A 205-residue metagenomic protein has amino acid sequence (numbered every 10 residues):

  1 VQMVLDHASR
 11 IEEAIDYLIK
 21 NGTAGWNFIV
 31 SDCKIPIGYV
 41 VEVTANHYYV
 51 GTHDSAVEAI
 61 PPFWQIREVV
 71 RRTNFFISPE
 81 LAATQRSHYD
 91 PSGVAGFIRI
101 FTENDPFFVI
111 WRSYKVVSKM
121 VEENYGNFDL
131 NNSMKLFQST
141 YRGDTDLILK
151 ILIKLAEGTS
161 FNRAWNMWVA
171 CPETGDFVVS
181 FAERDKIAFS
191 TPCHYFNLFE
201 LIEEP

Functional and structural regions predicted by a protein language model:
V1-Q2: Conserved short S/T/G-enriched processing/targeting/catalytic segments and their helical context
L5-P205: C-terminus-biased signal that marks the final domain/tail of proteins
